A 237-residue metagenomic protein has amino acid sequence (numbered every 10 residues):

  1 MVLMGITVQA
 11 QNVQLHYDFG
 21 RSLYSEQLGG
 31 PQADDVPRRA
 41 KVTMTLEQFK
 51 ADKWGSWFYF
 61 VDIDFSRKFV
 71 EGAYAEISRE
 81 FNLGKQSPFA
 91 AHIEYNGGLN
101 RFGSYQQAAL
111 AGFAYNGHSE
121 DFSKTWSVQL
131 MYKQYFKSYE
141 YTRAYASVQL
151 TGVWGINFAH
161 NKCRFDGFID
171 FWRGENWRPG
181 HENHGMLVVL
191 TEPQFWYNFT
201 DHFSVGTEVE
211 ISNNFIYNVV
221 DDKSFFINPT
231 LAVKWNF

Functional and structural regions predicted by a protein language model:
Q9-F65: Short glycine/proline- and aromatic-enriched beta-strand/turn motifs that initiate or cap beta-hairpins
L15-F19, Y59-I63, I93-Y95, V128-Q134 (+2 more regions): Transmembrane beta-barrel strands of outer-membrane/channel proteins
R38-R39, D64-A73, L99-Q107, F136-A146 (+3 more regions): Solvent-exposed loop/turn segments connecting transmembrane beta-strands in outer-membrane beta-barrel proteins
L46, A75-I77, A111-F113, L150-W154 (+2 more regions): Membrane-embedded beta-strands of outer-membrane beta-barrel proteins, especially the hydrophobic/small aromatic
K50-D52, F81-L83, Y115-S119, W154-F158 (+2 more regions): Residue-level signature of outer-membrane beta-barrel architecture
W54-F58, G84-A91, S119-W126, I156-F165 (+1 more regions): Repeated loop/turn-to-beta-strand initiation elements of outer-membrane beta-barrel proteins
K133-S204, E210-I216, W235-F237: Outer-membrane beta-barrel transmembrane domain signature
F225-F237: Outer-membrane beta-barrel "beta-signal"
